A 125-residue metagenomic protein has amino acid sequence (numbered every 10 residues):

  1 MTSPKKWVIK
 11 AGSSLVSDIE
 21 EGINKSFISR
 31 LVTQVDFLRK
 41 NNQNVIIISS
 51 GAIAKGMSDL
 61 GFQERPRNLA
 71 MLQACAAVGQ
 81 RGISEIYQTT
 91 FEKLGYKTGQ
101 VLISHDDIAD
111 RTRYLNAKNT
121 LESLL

Functional and structural regions predicted by a protein language model:
M1-L125: Nucleotide/pyrophosphate-binding catalytic subdomain
